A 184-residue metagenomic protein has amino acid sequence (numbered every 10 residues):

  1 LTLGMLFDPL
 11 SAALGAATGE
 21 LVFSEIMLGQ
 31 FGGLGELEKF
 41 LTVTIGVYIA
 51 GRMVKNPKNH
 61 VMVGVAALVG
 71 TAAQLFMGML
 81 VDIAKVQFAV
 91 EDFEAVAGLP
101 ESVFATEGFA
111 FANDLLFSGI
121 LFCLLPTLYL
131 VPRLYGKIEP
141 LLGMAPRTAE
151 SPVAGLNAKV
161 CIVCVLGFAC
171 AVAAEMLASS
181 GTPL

Functional and structural regions predicted by a protein language model:
L1-R52: Alpha-helical membrane segments and adjacent membrane-interface helices in multi-pass membrane proteins
M5-D8, F31-G35, K55-V63, F104 (+1 more regions): Membrane-helix interfacial "entry" motifs
A13-G15, E36-L37, L41, G64-L68 (+2 more regions): Hydrophobic alpha-helical transmembrane segments
T18-G29, G70-L80, F168-E175: Aromatic-anchored segments of alpha-helical transmembrane domains
M27, F31, M53-K58, A84-F93 (+3 more regions): Membrane-interfacial segments
L37-V86, L128, P132, G136: Short helix-perturbing small/polar motifs within transmembrane alpha-helices
A84-G108: Membrane-interfacial helical/loop segments at transmembrane boundaries in membrane proteins
S102-L184: Alpha-helical transmembrane segments and their cytosolic interface
